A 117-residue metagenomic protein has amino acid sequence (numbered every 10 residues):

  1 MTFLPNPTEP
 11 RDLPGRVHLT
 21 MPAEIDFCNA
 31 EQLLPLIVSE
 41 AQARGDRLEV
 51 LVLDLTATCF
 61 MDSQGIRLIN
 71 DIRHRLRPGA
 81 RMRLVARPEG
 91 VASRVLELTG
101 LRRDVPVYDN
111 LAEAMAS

Functional and structural regions predicted by a protein language model:
T2-V38, L55-A57: STAS-typified acidic loop motif
T8-R11, E97, Y108: Generic detector of bulky aromatic hydrophobic side chains
E24, P88, L111-E113: Short, solvent-exposed coil/turn elements at secondary-structure transition points
F27-V105: Amphipathic alpha-helical interaction surfaces in cytosolic regulatory modules
E40, A114-S117: C-terminal alpha-helix
D104-N110, A114: Short acidic-hydrophobic, aromatic-tinged amphipathic segments that line or gate anion-handling sites
